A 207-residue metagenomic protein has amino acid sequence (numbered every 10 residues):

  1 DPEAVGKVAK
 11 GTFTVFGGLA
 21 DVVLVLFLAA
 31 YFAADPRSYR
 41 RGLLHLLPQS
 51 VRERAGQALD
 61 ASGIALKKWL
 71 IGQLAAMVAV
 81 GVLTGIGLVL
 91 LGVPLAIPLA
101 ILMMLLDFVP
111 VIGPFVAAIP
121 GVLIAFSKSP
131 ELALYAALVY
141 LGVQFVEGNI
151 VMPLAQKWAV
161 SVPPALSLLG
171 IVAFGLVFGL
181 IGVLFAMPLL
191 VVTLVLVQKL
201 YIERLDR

Functional and structural regions predicted by a protein language model:
D1-A29, V177-L200: Juxtamembrane "helix-exit" motif at the C-terminal end of transmembrane alpha-helices
P2, G42, Q73-A75, L90 (+2 more regions): Short, charged low-complexity intrinsically disordered segments located at boundaries of structured domains
K7, G11-F126, P130-L138: Alpha-helical transmembrane segments and their immediate interhelical loop/hinge regions in multi-pass membrane
A133-R207: Hydrophobic alpha-helical transmembrane segments of membrane transport and translocation systems, primarily multi-pass
